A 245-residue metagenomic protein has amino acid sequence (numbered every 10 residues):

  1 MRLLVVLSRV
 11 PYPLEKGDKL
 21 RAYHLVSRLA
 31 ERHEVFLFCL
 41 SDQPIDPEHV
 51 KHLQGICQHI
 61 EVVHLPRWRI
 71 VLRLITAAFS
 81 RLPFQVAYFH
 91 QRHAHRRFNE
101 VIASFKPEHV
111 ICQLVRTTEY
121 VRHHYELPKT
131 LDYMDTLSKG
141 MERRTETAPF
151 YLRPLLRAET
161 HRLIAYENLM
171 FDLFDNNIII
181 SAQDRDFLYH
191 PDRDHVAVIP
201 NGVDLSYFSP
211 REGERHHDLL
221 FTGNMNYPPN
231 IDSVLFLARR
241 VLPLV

Functional and structural regions predicted by a protein language model:
M1-E61: N-terminal subdomain of nucleotide-sugar transferases
S8, L40-D42, L65, A182 (+2 more regions): Cofactor-binding loop segments of dinucleotide-utilizing enzymes, especially the Rossmann-like FAD- and NAD(P)+-binding
S8, R67-F84, Y88, K129-L169 (+1 more regions): Acceptor-binding helix/loop patch of EC 2.4 sugar-transfer enzymes, predominantly nucleotide-sugar-dependent
C39-E100, S104-F105: A conserved catalytic-core segment of Leloir-type glycosyltransferases
Q43-H49, E119-Y120, K139, R185-L188: Short, charged/polar "capping" segments at the starts of alpha-helices and the immediately preceding loops
F98-T118, L127-T130: Short N-terminal targeting/anchoring amphipathic segment
T130, S138, L156-S209: Donor nucleotide-sugar binding/catalytic pocket of nucleotide-sugar-dependent glycosyltransferases
D172, D194-V245: Conserved catalytic-core segment of nucleotide-activated headgroup transferases in glycan assembly
